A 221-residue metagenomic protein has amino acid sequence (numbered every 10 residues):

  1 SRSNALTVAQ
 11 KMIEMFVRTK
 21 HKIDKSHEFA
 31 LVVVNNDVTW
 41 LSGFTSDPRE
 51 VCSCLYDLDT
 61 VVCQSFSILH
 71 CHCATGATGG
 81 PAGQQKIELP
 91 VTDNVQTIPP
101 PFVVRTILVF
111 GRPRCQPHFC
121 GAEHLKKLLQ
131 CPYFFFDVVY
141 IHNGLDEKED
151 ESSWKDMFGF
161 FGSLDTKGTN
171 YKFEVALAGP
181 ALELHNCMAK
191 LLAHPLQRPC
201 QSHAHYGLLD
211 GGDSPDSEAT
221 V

Functional and structural regions predicted by a protein language model:
S1-D47, V51: Von Willebrand factor
S1-N4, V8, F29-A30, D47-D57 (+4 more regions): Activation on folded, globular domain regions of eukaryotic proteins
R2, E14-T19, A74-Q96, R114-L128 (+2 more regions): Eukaryotic intrinsically disordered and solvent-exposed regulatory patches
S3-I13, P48, I68, H72 (+5 more regions): Generic preference for well-ordered alpha-helical elements
T7-K11, H21-V32, V91, T97-F102 (+2 more regions): Intrinsically disordered, low-complexity regulatory regions enriched in Ser/Pro/Gly/Thr and acidic residues
V17, E28-V33, T45, R105-V109 (+3 more regions): Beta-strand cores of modular interaction/reader domains in eukaryotic scaffold and signaling proteins, especially PDZ
T39-V104, R114-P117: Von Willebrand factor
H118-V221: Eukaryote-biased recognition of electropositive, low-complexity segments and basic polyanion/acidic-motif-binding
